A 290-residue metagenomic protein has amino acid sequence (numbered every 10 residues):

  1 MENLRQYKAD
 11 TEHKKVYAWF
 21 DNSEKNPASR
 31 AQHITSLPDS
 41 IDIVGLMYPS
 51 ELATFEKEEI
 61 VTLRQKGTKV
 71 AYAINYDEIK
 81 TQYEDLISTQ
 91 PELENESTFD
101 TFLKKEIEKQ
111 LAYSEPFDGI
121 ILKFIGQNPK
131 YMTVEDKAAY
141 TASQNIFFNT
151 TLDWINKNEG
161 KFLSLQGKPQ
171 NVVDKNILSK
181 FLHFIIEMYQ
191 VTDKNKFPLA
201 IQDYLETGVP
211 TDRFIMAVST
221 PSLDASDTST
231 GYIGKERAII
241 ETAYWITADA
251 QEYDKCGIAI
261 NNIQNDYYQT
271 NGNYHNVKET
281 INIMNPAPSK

Functional and structural regions predicted by a protein language model:
M1-E12: Bacterial Sec-dependent N-terminal signal peptides
R5, D100, K104, H275-N282: Generic detector of well-ordered alpha-helical segments enriched in charged/polar residues, highlighting helical
R5, Q32-H33, I246: Generic recognition of flexible, low-complexity loop/linker segments
T11-Q202, T211-T220, D224-D227, N271: Chitinase-like catalytic core of GlcNAc-active glycosidases
L205-T207: A conserved mid-domain beta-alpha-beta active-site/ligand-binding segment of alpha/beta enzyme cores
D212-K290: Substrate-binding cleft of secreted/luminal carbohydrate-active enzymes
